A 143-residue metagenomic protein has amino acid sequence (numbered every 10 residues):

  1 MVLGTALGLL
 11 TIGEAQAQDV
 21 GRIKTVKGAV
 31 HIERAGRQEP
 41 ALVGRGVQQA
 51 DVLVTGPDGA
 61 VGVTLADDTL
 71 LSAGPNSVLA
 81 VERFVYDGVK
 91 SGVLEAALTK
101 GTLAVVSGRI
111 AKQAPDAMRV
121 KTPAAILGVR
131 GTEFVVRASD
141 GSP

Functional and structural regions predicted by a protein language model:
M1-V2, P143: Generic low-polarity alpha-helical segments
V2-L10: Bacterial N-terminal signal peptides
L9-Q18: Bacterial Sec-dependent signal peptides at the C-terminal "C-region" and cleavage site
A17-P143: Flexible, surface-exposed loop/linker segments and immediately adjacent secondary-structure boundaries
